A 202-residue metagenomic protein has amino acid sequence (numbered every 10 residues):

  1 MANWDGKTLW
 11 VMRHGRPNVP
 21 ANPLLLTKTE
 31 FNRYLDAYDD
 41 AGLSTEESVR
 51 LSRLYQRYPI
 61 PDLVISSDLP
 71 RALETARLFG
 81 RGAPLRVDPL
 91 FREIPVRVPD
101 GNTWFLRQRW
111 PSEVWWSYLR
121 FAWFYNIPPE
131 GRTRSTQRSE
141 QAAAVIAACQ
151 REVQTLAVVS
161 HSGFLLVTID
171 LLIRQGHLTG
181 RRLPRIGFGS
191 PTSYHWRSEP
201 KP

Functional and structural regions predicted by a protein language model:
M1-L90, P111-S117, A122-E140, G189 (+1 more regions): Active-site-proximal alpha-helix that buttresses catalytic centers in soluble enzyme cores
A2-L9, P23-L25, E140-P202: Active-site-adjacent alpha-helix immediately C-terminal to a catalytic or transition-state-stabilizing loop
V19, I94-P95, F164: Feature marks short, surface-exposed loop/turn motifs that line or immediately flank catalytic pockets and channel
E74-L78, V98, V167-L172: A short acidic (Asp/Glu
G82, N102-L106, G176: Short, hinge-like loop/turn segments at secondary-structure boundaries
L90-R109: Signature for phosphate-centric chemistry
R109-P111, Q150: Generic structural signal for alpha-helix starts
